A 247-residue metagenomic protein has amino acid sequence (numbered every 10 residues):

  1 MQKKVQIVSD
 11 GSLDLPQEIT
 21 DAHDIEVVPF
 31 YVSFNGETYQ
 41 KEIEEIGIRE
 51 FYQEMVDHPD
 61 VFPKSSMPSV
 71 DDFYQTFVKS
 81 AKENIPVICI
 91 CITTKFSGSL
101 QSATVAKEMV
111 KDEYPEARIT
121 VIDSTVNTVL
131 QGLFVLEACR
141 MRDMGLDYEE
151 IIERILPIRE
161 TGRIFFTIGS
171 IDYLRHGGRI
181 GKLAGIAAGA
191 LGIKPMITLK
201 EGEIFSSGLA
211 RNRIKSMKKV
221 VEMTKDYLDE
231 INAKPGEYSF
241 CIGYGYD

Functional and structural regions predicted by a protein language model:
K3-Q6, S12-D21, I25-E26, Y31 (+5 more regions): Mixed-charge interfacial surface used for oligomerization/domain docking and macromolecular partner engagement
Q6-M67: N-terminal glycine-rich anion-binding loop in soluble enzyme alpha/beta folds
G47-E54, F77, A81-K82, M109: A short glycine/small-residue-enriched secondary-structure motif
Y52-H58, Y74-Q75, F134-E137, I168-S170: A general structural signal for short secondary-structure boundary/capping elements
M55-V56, A81, R142, R175: Hydrophobic residues in alpha-helical segments
V56-D57, N84-C89, D112-I122: Glycine/charged-rich beta-loop-alpha catalytic/anionic-binding loops adjacent to active sites
D57-V61, S65-F96, Q101-V105, I152 (+1 more regions): Glycine-rich phosphate- or other oxyanion-binding loops that anchor nucleotides, phosphorylated ligands
K95, K111-D112: Short polar/acidic secondary-structure junctions
